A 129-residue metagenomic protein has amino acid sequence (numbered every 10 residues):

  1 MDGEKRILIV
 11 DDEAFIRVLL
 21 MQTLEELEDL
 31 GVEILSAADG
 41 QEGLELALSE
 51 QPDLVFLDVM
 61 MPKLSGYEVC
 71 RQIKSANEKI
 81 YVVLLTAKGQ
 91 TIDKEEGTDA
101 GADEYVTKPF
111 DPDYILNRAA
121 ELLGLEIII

Functional and structural regions predicted by a protein language model:
A14-L35: Two-component/phosphorelay signaling modules centered on CheY-like receiver
D39-E42, S65-V69: Acidic catalytic/metal-coordinating carboxylates
L48-E50, Q72-K79, A100: Conserved phosphotransfer cores of two-component systems
E50-F56: Active-site beta3 strand of CheY-like receiver
M61: Receiver (REC) domain active-site loop signature in two-component systems and cognate sites in sensor histidine kinases
E68, G89-E104, N117: Alpha4 helix (beta4-alpha4-beta5 surface) of REC/receiver domains from two-component response regulators
F110-A119: C-terminal output helix
